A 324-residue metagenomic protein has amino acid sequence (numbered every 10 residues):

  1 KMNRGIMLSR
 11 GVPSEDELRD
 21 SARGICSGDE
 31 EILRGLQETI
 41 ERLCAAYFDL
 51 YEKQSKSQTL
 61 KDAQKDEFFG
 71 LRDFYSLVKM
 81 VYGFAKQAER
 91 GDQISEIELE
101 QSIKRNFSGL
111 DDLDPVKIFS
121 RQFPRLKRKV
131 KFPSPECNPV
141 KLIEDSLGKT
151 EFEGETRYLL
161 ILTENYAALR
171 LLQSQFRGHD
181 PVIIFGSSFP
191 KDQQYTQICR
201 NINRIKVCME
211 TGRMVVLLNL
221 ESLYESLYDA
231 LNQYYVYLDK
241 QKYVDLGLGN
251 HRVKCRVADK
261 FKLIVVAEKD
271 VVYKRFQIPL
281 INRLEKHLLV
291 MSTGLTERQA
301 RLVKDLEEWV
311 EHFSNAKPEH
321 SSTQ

Functional and structural regions predicted by a protein language model:
K1-Q324: Conformational switch/transducer regions in large eukaryotic molecular machines and scaffolds
